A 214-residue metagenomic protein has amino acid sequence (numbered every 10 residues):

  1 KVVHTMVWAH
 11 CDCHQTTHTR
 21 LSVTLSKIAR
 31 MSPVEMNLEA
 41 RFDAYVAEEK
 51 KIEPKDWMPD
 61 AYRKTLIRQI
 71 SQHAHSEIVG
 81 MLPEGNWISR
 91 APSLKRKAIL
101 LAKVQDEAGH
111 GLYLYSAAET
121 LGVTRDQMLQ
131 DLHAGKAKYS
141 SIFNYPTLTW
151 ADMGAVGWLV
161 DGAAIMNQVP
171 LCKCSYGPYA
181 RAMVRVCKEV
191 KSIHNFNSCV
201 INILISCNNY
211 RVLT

Functional and structural regions predicted by a protein language model:
C11-C13: Cysteine-centered motifs
S32-R41, K103-D131, N197-I205: Conserved alpha-helical segments that form or flank metal/cofactor-binding pockets of metalloenzymes
K51-S71, D131-G157, C174, C207-N208: Acidic/His metal-coordination segments adjacent to aromatic residues that form catalytic metal sites in metalloenzymes
W57-Y62, G80-A102, A164-Y179: Helix-loop segments that flank and shape redox-cofactor active sites
Y62-H73, A91-H110, M153, P178-K191: Alpha-helical scaffold segments that form or flank carboxylate-/histidine-based iron centers
S141-F196: Internal, conserved structured core segments that host functional sites
R211-T214: Extended, helix-rich structural scaffolds rather than catalytic motifs
